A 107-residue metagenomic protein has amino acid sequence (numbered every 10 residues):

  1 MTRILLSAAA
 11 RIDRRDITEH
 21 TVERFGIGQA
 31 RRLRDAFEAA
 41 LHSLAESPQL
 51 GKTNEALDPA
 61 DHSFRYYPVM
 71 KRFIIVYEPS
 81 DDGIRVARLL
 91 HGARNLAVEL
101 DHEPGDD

Functional and structural regions predicted by a protein language model:
M1-A36: Arg/Lys-rich, positively charged N-terminal/basic patches that mediate binding to nucleic acids
L6, L41-L44, L90, L96: Generic leucine side-chain signal with a strong bias for well-ordered alpha-helical environments
D13, A36, A40-S43, Y66 (+1 more regions): Residue-level recognition of specific faces of alpha-helices
I27, K52, A93: Gly/Ser/Thr-rich helix-start
H42-P68: A short, surface-exposed loop/turn module that caps and links secondary-structure elements
V69-D107: Enriched for short, Lys/Arg-rich terminal
